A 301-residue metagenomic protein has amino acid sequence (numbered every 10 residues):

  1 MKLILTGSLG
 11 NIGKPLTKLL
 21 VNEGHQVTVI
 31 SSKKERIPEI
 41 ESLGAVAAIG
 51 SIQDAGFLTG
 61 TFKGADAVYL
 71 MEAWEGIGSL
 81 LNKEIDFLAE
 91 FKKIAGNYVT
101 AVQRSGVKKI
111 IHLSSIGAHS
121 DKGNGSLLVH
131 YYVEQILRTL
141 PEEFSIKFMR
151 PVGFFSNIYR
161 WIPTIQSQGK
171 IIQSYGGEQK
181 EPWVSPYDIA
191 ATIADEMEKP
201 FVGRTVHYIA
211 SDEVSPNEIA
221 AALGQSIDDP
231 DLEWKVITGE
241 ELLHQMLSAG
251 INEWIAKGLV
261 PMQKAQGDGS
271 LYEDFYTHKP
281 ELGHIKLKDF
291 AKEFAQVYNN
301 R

Functional and structural regions predicted by a protein language model:
K2-T28, S32-E35, Q53, K63 (+5 more regions): Oxidoreductase cofactor-interface core, primarily capturing Rossmann-like NAD(P)-dependent enzymes
R36-V46: Short, conserved SAM-binding/catalytic segment of Class I S-adenosyl-L-methionine-dependent methyltransferases
A45-D66: Conserved Rossmann-fold cofactor-binding substructure of NAD(P)-dependent oxidoreductases
I94-N97, A101: Short, conserved SAM-binding segment of the class I
A222-D268: Terminal hydrophobic/aromatic helix or amphipathic segment near a protein terminus
F275-R301: Amphipathic terminal alpha-helices
